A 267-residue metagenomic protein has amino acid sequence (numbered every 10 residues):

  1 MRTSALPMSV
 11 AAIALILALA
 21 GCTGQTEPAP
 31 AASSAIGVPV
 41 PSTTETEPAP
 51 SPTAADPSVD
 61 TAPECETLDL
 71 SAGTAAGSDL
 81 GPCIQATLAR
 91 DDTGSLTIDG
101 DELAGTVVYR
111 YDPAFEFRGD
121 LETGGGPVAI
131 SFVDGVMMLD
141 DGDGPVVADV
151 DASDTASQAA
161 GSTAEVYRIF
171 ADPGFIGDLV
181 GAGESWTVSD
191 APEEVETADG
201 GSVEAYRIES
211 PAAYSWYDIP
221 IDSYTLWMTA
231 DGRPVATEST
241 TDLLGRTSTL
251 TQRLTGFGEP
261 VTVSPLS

Functional and structural regions predicted by a protein language model:
R2-A5, A11-A114, E259-S267: N-terminal leader/targeting segments and the immediate start of mature chains
R90-T97, D112-D120, D199-E209, R233-T237: Short, hydrophobic/aromatic-rich segments at coil-to-beta transitions
I98-D101, G119-G125, D140-D143, E238-L243: Beta-turn initiation residues at beta-strand->coil junctions
Y111, S131-V133, D140, M228 (+1 more regions): Generic beta-strand structural signal
L121-G135: Hydrophobic/aromatic-rich structural module bridging two neighboring secondary-structure elements via a short loop
D134-L179, D199: Acidic/charged, solvent-exposed loop-and-adjacent secondary-structure segments enriched in E/D, K/R, S/T, and G/P
E184-D199: Short amphipathic beta-strand and strand-loop transition segments with alternating hydrophobic
D199-S267: Gly/Pro-enriched, hydrophobic low-complexity segments that function as extracytoplasmic propeptides/linkers
